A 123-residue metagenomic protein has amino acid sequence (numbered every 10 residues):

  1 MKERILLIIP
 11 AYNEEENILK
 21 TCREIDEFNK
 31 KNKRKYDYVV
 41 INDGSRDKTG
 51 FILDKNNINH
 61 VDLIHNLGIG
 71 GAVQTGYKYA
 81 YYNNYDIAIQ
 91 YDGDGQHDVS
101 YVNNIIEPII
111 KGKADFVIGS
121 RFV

Functional and structural regions predicted by a protein language model:
R4-L6, D37: Cell-envelope/extracellular polymer assembly enzymes that use nucleotide-activated donors
A11, I41-D43, L63: Conserved sequence signature across two-component system core domains
E14-N17, S45, D98: Donor nucleotide-sugar binding loop of glycosyltransferases
E14-N29: Short, well-formed alpha-helical segments that are part of the catalytic scaffolds of diverse glycosyltransferases
Y36-V39, G50-N83: Conserved donor nucleotide-binding strand/loop of the catalytic core
N42-G50, G95: A conserved acidic beta->alpha catalytic loop
Y85-Q96: Short beta-strand-to-loop acidic/aromatic patch adjacent to the donor-nucleotide binding site
S100-S120: Conserved donor-nucleotide/metal-binding helix-loop-beta segment in metal-dependent transferases, i.e., the alpha-helix
